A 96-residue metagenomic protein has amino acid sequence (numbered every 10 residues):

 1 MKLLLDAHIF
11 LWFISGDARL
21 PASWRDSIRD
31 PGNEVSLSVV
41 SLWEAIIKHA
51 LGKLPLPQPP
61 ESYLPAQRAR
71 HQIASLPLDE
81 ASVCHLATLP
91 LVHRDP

Functional and structural regions predicted by a protein language model:
M1-S38, L51-A66: Short, well-structured N-terminal submotif of metal-dependent ribonuclease cores
L3, W12, W43, L91-V92: Broad hydrophobic/π-residue packing in well-ordered secondary structure
A7-H8, A45, L86: Generic structural signal for small/hydrophobic residues in well-ordered secondary structure, especially within
L37-V40, L78: Short glycine/serine/threonine-enriched helix-capping/active-site loop that flanks the nucleotide-sugar donor pocket
P55-E61, P65, A69-P96: Active-site neighborhoods of divalent-metal-dependent phosphate/nucleic-acid chemistry enzymes
